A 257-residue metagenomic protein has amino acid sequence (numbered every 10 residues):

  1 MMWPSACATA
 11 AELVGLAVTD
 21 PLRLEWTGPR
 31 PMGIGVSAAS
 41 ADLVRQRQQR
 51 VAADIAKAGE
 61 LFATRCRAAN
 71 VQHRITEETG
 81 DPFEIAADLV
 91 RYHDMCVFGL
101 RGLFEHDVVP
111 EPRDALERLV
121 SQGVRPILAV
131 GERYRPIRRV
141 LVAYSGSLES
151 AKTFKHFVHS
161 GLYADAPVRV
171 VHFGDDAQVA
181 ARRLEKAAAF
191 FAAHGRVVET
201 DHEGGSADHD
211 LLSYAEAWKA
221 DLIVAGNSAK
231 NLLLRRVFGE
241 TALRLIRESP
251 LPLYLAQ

Functional and structural regions predicted by a protein language model:
M1-A41, Q122-R125, R135-E203: Small/aliphatic-rich secondary-structure junction motif
M2, F62, A86, A187 (+2 more regions): Aromatic/hydrophobic pocket-lining residues that form π-stacking "cages" and hydrophobic walls in ligand
R23-E25, F83, D107, I137 (+3 more regions): Generic structural signal for helix capping and beta-alpha/helix-loop junctions
S37-D54: A short acidic, glycine-rich active-site loop that binds or catalyzes chemistry on phosphate/adenosine moieties
G59-A69: Ligand-binding beta-strand-loop-alpha-helix segment within the catalytic cores of soluble metabolic enzymes
I75, F83-Y134, Y214-Q257: Gly/Ser-rich helix-loop-strand patches that form or flank binding pockets for ribonucleotide-derived cofactors
E77-E84, E203-D208: Charged docking surfaces used in two-component/phosphorelay signaling
E185-A188, S206-E216: A short, acidic, amphipathic alpha-helical segment used as a generic capping/interface helix at domain edges
